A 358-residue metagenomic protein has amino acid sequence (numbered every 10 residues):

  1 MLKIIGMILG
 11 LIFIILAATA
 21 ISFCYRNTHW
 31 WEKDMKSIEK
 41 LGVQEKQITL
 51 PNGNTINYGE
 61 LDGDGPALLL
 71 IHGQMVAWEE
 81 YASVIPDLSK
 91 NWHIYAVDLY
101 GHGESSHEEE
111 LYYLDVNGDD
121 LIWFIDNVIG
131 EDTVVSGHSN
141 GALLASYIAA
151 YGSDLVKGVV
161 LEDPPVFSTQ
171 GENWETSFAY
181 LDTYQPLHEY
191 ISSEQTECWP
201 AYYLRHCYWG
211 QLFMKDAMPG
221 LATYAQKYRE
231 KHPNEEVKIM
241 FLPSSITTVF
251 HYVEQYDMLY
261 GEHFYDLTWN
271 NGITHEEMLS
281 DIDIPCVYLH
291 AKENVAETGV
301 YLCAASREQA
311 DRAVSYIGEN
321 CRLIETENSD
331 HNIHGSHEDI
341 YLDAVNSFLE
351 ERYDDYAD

Functional and structural regions predicted by a protein language model:
L2-L68, N91-W92, E131, E308-R312 (+2 more regions): Alpha/beta-hydrolase fold catalytic core
P51, L99-S136, N140, G335: Active-site loop/oxyanion-hole signature of alpha/beta-hydrolase fold enzymes
N54, L61-E104: Conserved HGGG/HGGXW glycine-rich cap/lid loop of the alpha/beta-hydrolase fold
E131-E175: Conserved hydrolase catalytic core segment
V160-L204: Flexible "cap/lid" loop of the alpha/beta hydrolase fold
K215-E277, E293: Hydrophobic, aromatic-rich cap/lid helix
D283-N328: Conserved loop-alpha-helix segment in the C-terminal half of the alpha/beta-hydrolase fold that carries the catalytic
S329-E338: Catalytic histidine-centered segment of alpha/beta-hydrolase-like enzymes
